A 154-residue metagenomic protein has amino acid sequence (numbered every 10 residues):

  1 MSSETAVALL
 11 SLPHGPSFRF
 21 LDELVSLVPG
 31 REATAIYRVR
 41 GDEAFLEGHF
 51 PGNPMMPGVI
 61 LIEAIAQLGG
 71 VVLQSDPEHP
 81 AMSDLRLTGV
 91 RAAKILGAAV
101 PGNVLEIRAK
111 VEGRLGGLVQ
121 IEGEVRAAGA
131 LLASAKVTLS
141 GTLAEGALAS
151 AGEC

Functional and structural regions predicted by a protein language model:
M1-S26, T138-S140, L148: Flexible, low-complexity linker/boundary loops enriched in proline and small hydrophobic residues that flank enzymatic
S2, L68-R108, L132-S134, L139-S140: Hydrophobic beta-strand-centered segment that forms part of the acyl-chain substrate-binding groove
S2-E4, L9, T34-Y37, P54 (+1 more regions): RNA-interacting cores
L9, G52, I95-G97: Beta-strand-rich interaction surfaces with strong enrichment in secreted/lumenal proteins
P16-M56: Catalytic strand-loop segment that frames the active site of acyl-thioester-processing enzymes
P29-G30, T34, A99-N103, R108-C154: HotDog/MaoC-like acyl-thioester-processing domains
E47-Q74, L87: Compact, glycine-rich, soluble single-domain proteins
